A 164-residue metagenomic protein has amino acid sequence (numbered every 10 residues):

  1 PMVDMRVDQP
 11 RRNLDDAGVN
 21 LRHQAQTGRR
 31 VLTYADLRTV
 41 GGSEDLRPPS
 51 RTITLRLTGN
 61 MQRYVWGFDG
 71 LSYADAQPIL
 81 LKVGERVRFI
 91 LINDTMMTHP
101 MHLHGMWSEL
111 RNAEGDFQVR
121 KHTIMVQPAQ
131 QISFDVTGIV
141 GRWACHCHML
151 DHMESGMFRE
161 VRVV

Functional and structural regions predicted by a protein language model:
P1-V164: Copper-binding active sites and cupredoxin-like electron-transfer domains, recognizing His/Cys-rich ligand loops
